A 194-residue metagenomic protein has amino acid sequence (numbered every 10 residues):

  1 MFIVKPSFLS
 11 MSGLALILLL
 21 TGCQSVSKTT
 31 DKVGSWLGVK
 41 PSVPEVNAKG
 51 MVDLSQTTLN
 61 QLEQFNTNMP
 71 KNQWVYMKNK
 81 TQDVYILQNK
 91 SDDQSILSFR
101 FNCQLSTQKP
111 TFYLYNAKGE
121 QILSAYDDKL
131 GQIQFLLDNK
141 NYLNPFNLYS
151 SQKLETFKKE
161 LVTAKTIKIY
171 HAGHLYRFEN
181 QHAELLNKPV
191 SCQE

Functional and structural regions predicted by a protein language model:
F2-S12: Bacterial N-terminal signal peptides that target proteins for export
L14-I17: Viral structural modules
L19-G22: C-terminal motif of bacterial Sec signal peptides marking the signal peptidase cleavage site
Q24-E194: A generic "folded-domain core" signal
